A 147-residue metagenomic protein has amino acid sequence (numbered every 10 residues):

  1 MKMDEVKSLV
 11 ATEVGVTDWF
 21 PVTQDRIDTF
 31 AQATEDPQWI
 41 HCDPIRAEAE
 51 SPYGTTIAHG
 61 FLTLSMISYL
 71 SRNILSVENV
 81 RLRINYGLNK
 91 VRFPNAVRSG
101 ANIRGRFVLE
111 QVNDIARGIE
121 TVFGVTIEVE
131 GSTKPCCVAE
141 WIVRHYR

Functional and structural regions predicted by a protein language model:
M1-I84: Hot-dog-fold acyl-thioester-processing enzymes
M1-L9, A96-R147: HotDog/MaoC-like acyl-thioester-processing domains
L82, G87, I119-T121: Exposed loop/turn and edge beta-strand positions of beta-sandwich/beta-sheet ligand-binding modules
L88-F93: Short alpha-helix capping/helix-loop boundary micro-motifs
